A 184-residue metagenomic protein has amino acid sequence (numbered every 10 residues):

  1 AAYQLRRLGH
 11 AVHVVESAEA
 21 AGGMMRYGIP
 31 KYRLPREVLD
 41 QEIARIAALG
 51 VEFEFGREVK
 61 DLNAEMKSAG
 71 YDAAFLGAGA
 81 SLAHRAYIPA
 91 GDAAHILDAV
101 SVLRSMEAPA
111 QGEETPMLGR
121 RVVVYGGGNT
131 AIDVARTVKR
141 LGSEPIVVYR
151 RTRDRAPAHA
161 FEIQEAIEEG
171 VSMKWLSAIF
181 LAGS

Functional and structural regions predicted by a protein language model:
A1, A20, S81, T130 (+1 more regions): Conserved Rossmann-like nucleotide-cofactor binding loop
A1-H13, T130-K139: N-terminal Rossmann-like FAD-binding beta1-loop-alpha1 element of flavoenzymes
A2-Q4, R26-Y27, A86-A90, A135-T137 (+1 more regions): Short amphipathic alpha-helical segments
R6-R26, I146-D154: Glycine-rich FAD pyrophosphate-binding loop
G28-R33: Short glycine-enriched, charge-decorated loop/helix-capping segments at active-site entrances that position
P35-H84, H95, S101-L118, R140-S184: A Rossmann-like FAD-binding core segment of flavoenzymes
G126-G128: Glycine-rich Rossmann-fold phosphate-binding loop(s) that bind the pyrophosphate of adenine dinucleotide cofactors
